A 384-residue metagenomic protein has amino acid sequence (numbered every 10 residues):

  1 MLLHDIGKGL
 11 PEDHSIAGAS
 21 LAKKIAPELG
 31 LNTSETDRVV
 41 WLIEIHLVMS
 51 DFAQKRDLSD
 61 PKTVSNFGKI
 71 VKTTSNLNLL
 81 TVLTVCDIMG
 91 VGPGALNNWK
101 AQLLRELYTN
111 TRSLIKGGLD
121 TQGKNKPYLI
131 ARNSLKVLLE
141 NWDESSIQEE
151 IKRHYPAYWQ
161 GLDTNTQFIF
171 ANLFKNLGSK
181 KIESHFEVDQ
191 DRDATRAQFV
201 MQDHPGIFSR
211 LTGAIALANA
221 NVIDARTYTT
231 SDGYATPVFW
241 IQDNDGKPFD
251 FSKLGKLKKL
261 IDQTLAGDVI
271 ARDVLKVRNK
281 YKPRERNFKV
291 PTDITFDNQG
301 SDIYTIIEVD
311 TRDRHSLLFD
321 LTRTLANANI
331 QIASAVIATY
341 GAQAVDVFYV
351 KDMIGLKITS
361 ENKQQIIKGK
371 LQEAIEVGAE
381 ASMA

Functional and structural regions predicted by a protein language model:
M1-G117: Divalent metal-dependent catalytic cores for phosphoryl transfer on phosphate-bearing substrates
K62, N66-A384: Regulatory modules associated with amino-acid/nitrogen control
